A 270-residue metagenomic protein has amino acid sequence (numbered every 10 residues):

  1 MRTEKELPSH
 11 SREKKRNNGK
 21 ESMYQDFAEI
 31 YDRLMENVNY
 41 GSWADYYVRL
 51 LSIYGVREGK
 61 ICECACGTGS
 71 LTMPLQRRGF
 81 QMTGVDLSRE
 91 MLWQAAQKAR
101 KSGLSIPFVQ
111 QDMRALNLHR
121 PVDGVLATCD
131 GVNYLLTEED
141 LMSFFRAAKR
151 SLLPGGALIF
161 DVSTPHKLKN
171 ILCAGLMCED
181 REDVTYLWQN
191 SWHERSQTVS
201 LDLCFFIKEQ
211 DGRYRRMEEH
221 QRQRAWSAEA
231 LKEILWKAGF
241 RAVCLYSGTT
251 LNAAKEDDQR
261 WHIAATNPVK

Functional and structural regions predicted by a protein language model:
K14-G59: Conserved class I S-adenosyl-L-methionine
A65-G69: Class I SAM-dependent methyltransferase "Motif I" SAM/SAH-binding loop
S70-A115: Class I SAM-dependent methyltransferase SAM/SAH-binding core
N117-G124: A short acidic, Gly/Pro-enriched loop at the edge of an enzyme's catalytic core that lines a small-molecule cofactor
T128-D130: Residues lining the SAM
M142-P154: A short glycine-rich, Lys/Arg-flanked "PGG" loop and its adjoining helix->strand segment in the class I
I159-K232: SAM-dependent methyltransferase
R222-K270: C-terminal lobe and adjacent flexible extensions of AdoMet/dcAdoMet transferase-like proteins
